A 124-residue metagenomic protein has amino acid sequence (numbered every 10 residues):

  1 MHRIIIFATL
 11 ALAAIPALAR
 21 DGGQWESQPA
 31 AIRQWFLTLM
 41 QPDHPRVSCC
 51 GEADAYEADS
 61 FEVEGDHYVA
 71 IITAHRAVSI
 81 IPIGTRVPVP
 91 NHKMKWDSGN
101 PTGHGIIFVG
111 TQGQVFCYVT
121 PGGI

Functional and structural regions predicted by a protein language model:
M1-I4: Positively charged n-region of N-terminal signal peptides that target proteins for export
F7, P42-D43, G110: Residue-level signal for mature regions of secreted extracellular proteins and peptides
L10-A11: Short, linear, compositionally biased motifs with a strong N-terminal bias
A14-P16: N-terminal signal peptide c-region/cleavage motif recognized by signal peptidases
R20-I71: N-terminal secretory signal peptides
H67-A77, Q114-V119: Generic recognition of long tandem-repeat/solenoid scaffolds
A70-T102: Short Fe-S-cluster ligation motifs
W96-I124: C-terminal partner/receptor-binding element of secreted or periplasmic proteins
